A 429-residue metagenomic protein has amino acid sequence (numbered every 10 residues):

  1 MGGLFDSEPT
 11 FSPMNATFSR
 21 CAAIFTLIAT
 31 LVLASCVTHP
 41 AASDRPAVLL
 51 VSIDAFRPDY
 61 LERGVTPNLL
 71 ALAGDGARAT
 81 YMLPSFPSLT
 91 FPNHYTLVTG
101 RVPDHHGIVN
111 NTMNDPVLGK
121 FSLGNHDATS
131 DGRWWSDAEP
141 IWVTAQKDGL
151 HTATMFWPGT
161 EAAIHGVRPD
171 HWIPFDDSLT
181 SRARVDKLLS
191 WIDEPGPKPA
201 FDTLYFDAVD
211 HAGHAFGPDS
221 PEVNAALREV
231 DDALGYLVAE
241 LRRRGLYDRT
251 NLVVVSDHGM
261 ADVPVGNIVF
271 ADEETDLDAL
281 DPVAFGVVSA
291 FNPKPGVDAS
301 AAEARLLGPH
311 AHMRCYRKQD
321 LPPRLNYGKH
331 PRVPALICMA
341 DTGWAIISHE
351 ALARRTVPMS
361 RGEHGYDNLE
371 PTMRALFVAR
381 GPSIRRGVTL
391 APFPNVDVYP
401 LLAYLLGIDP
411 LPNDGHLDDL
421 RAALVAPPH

Functional and structural regions predicted by a protein language model:
S12-F25: Bacterial N-terminal signal peptides that target proteins for export
L33-S35: C-terminal motif of bacterial Sec signal peptides marking the signal peptidase cleavage site
V37-R45: Bacterial Sec signal peptide processing site at the extreme N-terminus
L50, N68, E229-A271: Metal-dependent active-site segment of extracytoplasmic phospho-/sulfohydrolases and closely related
D59-H106: Short, structured active-site-proximal loop/turn typified by the sulfatase FGly-forming signature C/S-X-P-X-R
R101-P218: His/Asp/Glu-rich, glycine-adjacent segments that coordinate divalent cations and/or stabilize oxyanion chemistry on
S181-D193, V209-T250, A301, L402: A long, amphipathic alpha-helix that forms part of the scaffold/cap immediately adjacent to metal-dependent active
V283-Y404: Active-site neighborhoods of enzymes that stabilize oxyanions during catalysis
